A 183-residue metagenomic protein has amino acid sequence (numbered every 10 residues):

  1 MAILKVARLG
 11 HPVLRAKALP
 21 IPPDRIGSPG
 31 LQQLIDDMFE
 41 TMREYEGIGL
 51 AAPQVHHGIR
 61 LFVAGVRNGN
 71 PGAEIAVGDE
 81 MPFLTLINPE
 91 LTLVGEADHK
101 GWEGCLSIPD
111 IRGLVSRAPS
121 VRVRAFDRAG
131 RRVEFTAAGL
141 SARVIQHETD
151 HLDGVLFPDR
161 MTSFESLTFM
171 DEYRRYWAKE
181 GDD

Functional and structural regions predicted by a protein language model:
M1-Q146, H151-D183: Active-site rim/adjacent substrate-binding subdomains
